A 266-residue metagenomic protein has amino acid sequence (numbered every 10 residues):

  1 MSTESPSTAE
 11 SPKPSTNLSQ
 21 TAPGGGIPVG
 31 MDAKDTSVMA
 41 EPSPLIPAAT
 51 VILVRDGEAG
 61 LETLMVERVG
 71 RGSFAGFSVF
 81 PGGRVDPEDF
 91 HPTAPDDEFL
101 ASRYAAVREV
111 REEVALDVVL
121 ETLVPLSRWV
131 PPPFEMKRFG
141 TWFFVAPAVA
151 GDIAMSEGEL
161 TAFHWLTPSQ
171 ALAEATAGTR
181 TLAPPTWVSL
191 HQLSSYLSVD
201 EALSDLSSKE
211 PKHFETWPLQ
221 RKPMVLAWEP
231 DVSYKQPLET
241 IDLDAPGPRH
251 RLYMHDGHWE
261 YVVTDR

Functional and structural regions predicted by a protein language model:
T3-E4, E10-L160, W165-R266: N-terminal leader/linker segments that precede catalytic domains of diphosphate-processing enzymes
